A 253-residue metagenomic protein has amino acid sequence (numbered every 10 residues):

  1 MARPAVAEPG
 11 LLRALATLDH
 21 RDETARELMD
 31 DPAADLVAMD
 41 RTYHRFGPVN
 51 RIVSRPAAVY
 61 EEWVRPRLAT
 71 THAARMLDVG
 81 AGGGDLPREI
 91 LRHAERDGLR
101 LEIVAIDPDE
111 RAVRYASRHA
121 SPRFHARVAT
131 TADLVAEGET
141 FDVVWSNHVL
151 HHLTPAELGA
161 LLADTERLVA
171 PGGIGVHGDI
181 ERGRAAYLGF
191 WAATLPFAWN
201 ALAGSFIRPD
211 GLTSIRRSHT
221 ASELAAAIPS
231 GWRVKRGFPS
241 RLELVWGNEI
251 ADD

Functional and structural regions predicted by a protein language model:
M1-H44: N-terminal, positively charged/glycine-rich alpha-helical extensions of SAM-dependent methyltransferases
P32, L36-E62, R67: Class I SAM-dependent methyltransferase Rossmann-like catalytic core, especially the SAM/SAH-binding loop
L77, G83-L86, I90-D133: Class I SAM-dependent methyltransferase SAM/SAH-binding core
W145: A conserved beta-strand element that flanks and buttresses the S-adenosyl-L-methionine
H148-V149: Short catalytic micro-motifs in class I SAM-dependent methyltransferases
G159-P171: A short glycine-rich, Lys/Arg-flanked "PGG" loop and its adjoining helix->strand segment in the class I
G178-A227: C-terminal alpha-helical "lid/dimerization" subdomain adjacent to the S-adenosyl-L-methionine
R217-D253: Conserved Class I S-adenosyl-L-methionine
